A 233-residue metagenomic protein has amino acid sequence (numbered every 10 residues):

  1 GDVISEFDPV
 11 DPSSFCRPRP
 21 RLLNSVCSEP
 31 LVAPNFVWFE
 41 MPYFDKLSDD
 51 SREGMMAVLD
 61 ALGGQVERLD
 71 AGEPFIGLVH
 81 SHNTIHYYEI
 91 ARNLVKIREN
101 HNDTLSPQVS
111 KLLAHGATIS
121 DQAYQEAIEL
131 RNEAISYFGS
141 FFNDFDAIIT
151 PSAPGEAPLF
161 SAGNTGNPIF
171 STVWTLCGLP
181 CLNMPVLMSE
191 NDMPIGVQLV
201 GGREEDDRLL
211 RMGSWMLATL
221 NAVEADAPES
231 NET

Functional and structural regions predicted by a protein language model:
G1-W38, M56-A57, A61, Q125 (+2 more regions): Structural helix-boundary/capping segments
P12-F15, P34-P42, L69-N83, P107-I119: Flexible, acidic loop-helix segments that line cofactor/substrate-binding pockets
E29, F44-R52, H80, T84 (+1 more regions): Hydrophobic alpha-helical scaffolding
P30-N35, N83-I135, G139, P185-G196: Short helix-loop capping/hinge segments that flank enzyme active sites or metal/cofactor-binding pockets
S48, L78, P158-S161, M193 (+1 more regions): Short glycine-/acidic-enriched loop or helix-start segments at secondary-structure transitions that form or flank
D49-A71, V95-N100, Y124, I128-F145: Acyltransferase
E126, A153-T172: Short, surface-exposed loop/helix-turn segments at secondary-structure junctions that function as lids/hinges flanking
